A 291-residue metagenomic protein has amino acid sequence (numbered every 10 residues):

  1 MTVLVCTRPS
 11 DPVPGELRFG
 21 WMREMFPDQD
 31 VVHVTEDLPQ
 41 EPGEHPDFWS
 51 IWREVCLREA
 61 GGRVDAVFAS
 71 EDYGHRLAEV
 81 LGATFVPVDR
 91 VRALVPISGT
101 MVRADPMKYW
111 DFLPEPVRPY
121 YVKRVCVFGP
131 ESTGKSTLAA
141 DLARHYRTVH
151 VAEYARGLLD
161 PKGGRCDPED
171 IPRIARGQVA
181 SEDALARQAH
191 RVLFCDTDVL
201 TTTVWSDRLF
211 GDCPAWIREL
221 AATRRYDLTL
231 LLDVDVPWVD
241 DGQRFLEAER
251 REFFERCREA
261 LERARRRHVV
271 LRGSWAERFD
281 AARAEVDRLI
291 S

Functional and structural regions predicted by a protein language model:
M1-K123: Nucleotidyltransferase catalytic core that binds NTPs
V127: Hydrophobic anchor at the beta1->P-loop junction of P-loop NTPases
E131: The conserved Walker
K135: Conserved lysine of the Walker
A140-A184, A282: Conserved substrate/cofactor phosphate-moiety recognition/catalytic segment in nucleotide-dependent phosphotransferases
G164-D212: Conserved nucleotide-sensing/catalytic segment adjacent to the nucleotide-binding pocket in NTP-handling enzymes
F210-E277, R283-A284, I290: A glycine- and Lys/Arg-enriched "phosphate-lid" helix/loop adjacent to the NTP-binding pocket of small-molecule kinases
